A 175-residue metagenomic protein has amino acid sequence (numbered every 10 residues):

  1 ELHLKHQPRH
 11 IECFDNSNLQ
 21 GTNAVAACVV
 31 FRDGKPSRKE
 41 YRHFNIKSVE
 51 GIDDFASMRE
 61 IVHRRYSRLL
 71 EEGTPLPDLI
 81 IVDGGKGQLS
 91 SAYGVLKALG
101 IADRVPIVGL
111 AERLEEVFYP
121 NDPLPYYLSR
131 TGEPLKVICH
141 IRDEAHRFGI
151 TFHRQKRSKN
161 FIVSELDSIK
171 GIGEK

Functional and structural regions predicted by a protein language model:
E1-K175: Acidic, glycine-enriched active-site microenvironments
